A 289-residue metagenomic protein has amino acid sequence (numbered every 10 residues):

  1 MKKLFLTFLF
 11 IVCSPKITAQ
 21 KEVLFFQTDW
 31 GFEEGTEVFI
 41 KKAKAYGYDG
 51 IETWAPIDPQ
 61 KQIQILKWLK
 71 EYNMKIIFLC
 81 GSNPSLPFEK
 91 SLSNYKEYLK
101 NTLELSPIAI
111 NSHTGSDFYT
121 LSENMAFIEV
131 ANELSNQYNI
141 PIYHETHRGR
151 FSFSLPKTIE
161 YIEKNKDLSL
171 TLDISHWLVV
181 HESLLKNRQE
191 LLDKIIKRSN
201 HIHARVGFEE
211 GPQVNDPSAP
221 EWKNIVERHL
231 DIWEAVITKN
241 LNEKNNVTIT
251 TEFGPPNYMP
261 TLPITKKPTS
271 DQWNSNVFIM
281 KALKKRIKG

Functional and structural regions predicted by a protein language model:
M1-K21: Bacterial Sec-dependent N-terminal signal peptides
I17-K96, V277-G289: N-terminal pre-domain/capping segments
K21, E37-K41, K164-S169, V179-G289: Histidine-acidic metal/acid-base catalytic patches
K21-T28, I51-T53, M74-G81, I108-S112 (+4 more regions): Hydrophobic faces of well-ordered beta-strands that scaffold small-molecule active sites in alpha/beta enzyme cores
Q27-G31, W54-P56, G81-S85, G115-D117 (+4 more regions): Active-site beta-loop-alpha junctions enriched in small/polar residues
F39-I40, P59-L66, Y95-K100, M125-N132 (+3 more regions): Generic structural signal for well-ordered alpha-helices, preferentially at hydrophobic/aromatic core positions
L66-P84, A131-N139, N165, L230-E234: Alpha-helix-loop-beta-strand connector modules within alpha/beta enzyme cores
P87-S169: Active-site acidic/histidine proton-transfer and metal-coordination neighborhood in alpha/beta enzyme cores
